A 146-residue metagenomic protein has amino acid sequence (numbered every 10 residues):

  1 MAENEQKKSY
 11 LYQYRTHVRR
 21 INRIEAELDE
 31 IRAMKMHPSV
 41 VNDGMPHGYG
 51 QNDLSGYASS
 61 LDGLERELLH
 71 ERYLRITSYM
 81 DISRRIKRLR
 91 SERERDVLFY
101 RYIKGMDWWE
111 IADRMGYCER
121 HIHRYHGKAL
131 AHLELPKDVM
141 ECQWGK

Functional and structural regions predicted by a protein language model:
M1-K87, E110, L135-K146: N-terminal interaction/assembly modules
S78-D81, E92-E94, Y125: N-terminal positioning helix adjacent to the helix-turn-helix/winged-helix DNA-binding module
I82, I122-P136: DNA major-groove recognition helices of helix-turn-helix
L89-K104: Short amphipathic alpha helix immediately N-terminal
L98, I111-A112: Hydrophobic positions on the alpha-helical face of helix-turn-helix-like DNA-binding modules
G116-Y117: The short coil/loop that forms the "turn" connecting the two helices of the helix-turn-helix
